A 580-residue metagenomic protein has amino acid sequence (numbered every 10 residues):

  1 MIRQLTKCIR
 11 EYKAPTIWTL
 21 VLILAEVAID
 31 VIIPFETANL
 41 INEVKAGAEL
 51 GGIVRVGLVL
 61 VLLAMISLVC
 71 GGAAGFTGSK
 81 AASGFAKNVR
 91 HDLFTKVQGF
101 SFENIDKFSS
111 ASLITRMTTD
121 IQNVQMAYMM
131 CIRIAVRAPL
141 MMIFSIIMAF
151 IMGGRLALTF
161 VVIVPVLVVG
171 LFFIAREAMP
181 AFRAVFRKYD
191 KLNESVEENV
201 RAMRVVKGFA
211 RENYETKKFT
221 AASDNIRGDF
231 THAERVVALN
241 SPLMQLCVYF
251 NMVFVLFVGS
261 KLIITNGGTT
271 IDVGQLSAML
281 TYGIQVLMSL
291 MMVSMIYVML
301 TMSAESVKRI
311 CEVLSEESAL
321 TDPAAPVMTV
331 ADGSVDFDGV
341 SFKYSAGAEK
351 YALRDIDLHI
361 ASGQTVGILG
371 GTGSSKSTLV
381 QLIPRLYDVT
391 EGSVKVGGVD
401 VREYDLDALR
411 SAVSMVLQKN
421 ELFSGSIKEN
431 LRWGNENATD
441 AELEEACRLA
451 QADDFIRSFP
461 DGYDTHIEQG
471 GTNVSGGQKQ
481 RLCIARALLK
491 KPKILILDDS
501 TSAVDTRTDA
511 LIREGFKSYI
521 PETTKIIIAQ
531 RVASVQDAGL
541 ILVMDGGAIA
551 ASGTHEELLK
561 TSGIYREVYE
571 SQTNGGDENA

Functional and structural regions predicted by a protein language model:
M1-E11, L113: A short amphipathic helical element positioned immediately N-terminal to and/or at the very start of a transmembrane
R10, T16-A73, T77, F150-R155 (+1 more regions): Transmembrane helix-loop-helix hairpins at lipid-water interfaces of multipass membrane proteins, especially the type-1
E11-K13, G99-E103, T119-I132, V136 (+7 more regions): An intracellular "coupling" helix at the cytosolic face of ABC transporter transmembrane type-1 domains
V21, A25, I33, L58 (+6 more regions): Hydrophobic alpha-helical transmembrane segments of ABC transporter permease domains
V21-L22, I29-N42, L63-S110, I114 (+11 more regions): Juxtamembrane helix-loop junctions of ABC transporter transmembrane domains
E49, R55, M148-V162, L171 (+2 more regions): Helix-loop-helix
L93, V97, V206, I310 (+1 more regions): Helix-loop junctions and hydrophobic alpha-helical segments within the transmembrane domains of large membrane
M328-A580: ABC-type nucleotide-binding domain
